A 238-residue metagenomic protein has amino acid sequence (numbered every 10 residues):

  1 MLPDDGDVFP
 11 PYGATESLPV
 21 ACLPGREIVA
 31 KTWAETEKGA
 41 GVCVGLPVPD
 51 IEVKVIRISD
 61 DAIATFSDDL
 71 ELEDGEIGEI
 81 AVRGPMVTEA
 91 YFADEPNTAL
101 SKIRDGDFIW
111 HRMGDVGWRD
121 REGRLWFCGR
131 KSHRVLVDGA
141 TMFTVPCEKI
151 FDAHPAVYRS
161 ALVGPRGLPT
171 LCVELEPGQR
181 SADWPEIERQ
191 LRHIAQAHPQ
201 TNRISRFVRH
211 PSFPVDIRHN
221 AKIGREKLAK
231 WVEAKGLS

Functional and structural regions predicted by a protein language model:
M1-G39, E52: Gly/Ser/Thr-rich phosphate-binding loop
G13, G45, D115: Active-site glycine-centered loops adjacent to acidic/histidine catalytic or metal-binding residues that shape
T15, T141, H154-R159, L175-P211: Conserved C-terminal helical docking segment of ANL/AMP-forming enzymes that engages the acyl-acceptor during
K38-P47, L70-E71, D107-F108: Short Gly/Pro-enriched turn/cap motifs at secondary-structure boundaries
P49-I51, G78, P169, H219: Change "...and in nucleic-acid phosphodiester-cleaving endonucleases..." to "...and in nucleic-acid processing enzymes
A62, L70-T141, A153: Conserved ATP-binding/catalytic segment of the ANL
T65-S67, G114-V116, A153-P177: C-terminal boundary motif of the adenylate-forming
V135, A161-L162, L171, R192-S238: Conserved C-terminal "lid"/linker of ANL adenylate-forming enzymes
